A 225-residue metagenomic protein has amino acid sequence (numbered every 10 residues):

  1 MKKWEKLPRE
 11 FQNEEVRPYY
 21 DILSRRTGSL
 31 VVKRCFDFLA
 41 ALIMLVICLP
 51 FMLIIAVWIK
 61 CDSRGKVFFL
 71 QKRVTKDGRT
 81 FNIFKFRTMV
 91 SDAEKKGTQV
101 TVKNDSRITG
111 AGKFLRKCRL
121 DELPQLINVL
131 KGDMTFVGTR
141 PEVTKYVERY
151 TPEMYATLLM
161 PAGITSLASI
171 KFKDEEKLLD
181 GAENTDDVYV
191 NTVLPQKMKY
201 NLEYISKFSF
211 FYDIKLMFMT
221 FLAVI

Functional and structural regions predicted by a protein language model:
K2-A93, Y204-I225: A hydrophobic, helix-centered structural microdomain
K2-W4, L159-I225: C-terminal terminal-structure detector
E5, R9-Q12, F69-R107, A168-L194: Short, glycine-rich, amphipathic interfacial segments at transmembrane boundaries or analogous
D21-R25, I108, E183: Short alpha-helical transmembrane interface motifs in multi-pass membrane proteins
D37, D121-Q125, R140, N201 (+1 more regions): Acidic active-site catalytic centers that drive phospho-/nucleotidyl reactions and related ester hydrolyses
F38, R107, Q196-M198: N-terminal alpha-helical segment
A41, A56, F69, T109-K113 (+2 more regions): Positions in alpha-helical segments
V102-L167: A short, structured surface patch at a secondary-structure boundary
